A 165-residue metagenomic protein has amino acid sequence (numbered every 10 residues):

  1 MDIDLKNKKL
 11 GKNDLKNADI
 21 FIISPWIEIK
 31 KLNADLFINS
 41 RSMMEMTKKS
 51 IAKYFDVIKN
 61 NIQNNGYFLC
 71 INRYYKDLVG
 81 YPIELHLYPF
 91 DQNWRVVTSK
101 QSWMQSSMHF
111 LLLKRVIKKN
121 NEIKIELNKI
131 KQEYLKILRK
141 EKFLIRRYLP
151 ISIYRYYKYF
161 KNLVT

Functional and structural regions predicted by a protein language model:
M1-K30: S-adenosyl-L-methionine
D19, A34-D35, G66: Conserved acidic residues
F37-K49: A short SAM/SAH-binding and catalytic strip from SAM-dependent methyltransferases
A52-N64: A short glycine-rich, Lys/Arg-flanked "PGG" loop and its adjoining helix->strand segment in the class I
N64-Y74: Conserved beta-strand signature within the Rossmann-like core of class I S-adenosyl-L-methionine
Y81-S102: Conserved Class I S-adenosyl-L-methionine
Q105-L112: Short hydrophobic/aromatic beta-strand or adjacent loop that forms the aromatic wall/cage of a ligand/substrate-binding
K118-T165: Membrane-proximal basic amphipathic "stem/tether" segments
